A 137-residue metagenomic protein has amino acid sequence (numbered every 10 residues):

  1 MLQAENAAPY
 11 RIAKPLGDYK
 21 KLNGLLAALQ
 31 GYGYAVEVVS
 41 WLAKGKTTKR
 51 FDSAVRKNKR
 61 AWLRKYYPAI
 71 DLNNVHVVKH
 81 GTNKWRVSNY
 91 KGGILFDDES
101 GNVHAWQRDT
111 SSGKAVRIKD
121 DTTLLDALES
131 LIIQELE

Functional and structural regions predicted by a protein language model:
M1, V36-V38, G45-K49, N83-V87 (+2 more regions): Short catalytic/ligand-binding loop motif for oxyanion handling, primarily in non-cytosolic enzymes, centered on
M1-G17: Active-site neighborhood of HAD-like aspartate-dependent phosphohydrolases
G24-R56, L63: Substrate-recognition element of Asp-dependent hydrolases with the DxDx(T/V) motif
A35-E37, H76, I94: A structural signal for isolated positions on well-ordered beta-strands in alpha/beta enzyme cores
F51-K57, I70-V77, G113-A115: Lumenal/extracellular "mature" regions of secretory-pathway glycan-modifying transferases
A54-P68, A105-T110, L128-L131: Short, aromatic/basic amphipathic alpha-helical patches
R60, Y67-G92: Donor nucleotide-activated moiety binding/catalytic core segment of transferases that use nucleotide-activated donors
G93-I133: Acidic, Mg2+-coordinating phosphoryl-transfer loop and its flanking beta/alpha structural elements, shared across
